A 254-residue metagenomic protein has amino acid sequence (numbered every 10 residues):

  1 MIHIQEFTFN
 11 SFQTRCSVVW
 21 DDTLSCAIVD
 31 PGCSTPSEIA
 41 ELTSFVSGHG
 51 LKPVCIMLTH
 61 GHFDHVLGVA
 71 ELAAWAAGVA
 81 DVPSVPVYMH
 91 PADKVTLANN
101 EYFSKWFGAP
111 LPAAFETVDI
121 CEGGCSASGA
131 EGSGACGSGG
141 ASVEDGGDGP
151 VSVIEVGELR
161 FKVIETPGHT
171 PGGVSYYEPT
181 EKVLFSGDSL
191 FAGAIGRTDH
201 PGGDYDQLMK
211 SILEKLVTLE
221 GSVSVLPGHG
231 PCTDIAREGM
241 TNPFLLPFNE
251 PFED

Functional and structural regions predicted by a protein language model:
M1-H49, S175-S186: Conserved beta-strand hairpin/beta-sheet module of binuclear metal-dependent hydrolase folds, prominently
F7, V19, G149-G157: Short acidic-hydrophobic surface loop/beta-edge motif
S11-Q13, D148, T170-P171: Short acidic/glycine-enriched loop/turn segments that link adjacent beta-strands
S17, V118, V151-S152, V174 (+1 more regions): Residue-level detector of beta-strand structural context in well-folded domains
A27-D30, I56-L58, V163-E165: Short catalytic-loop micro-motif centered on adjacent basic/acidic residues
C33-S34, F103-W106, G124-E144, E155 (+1 more regions): Metallo-beta-lactamase
S34-I39, T43-I154, M240-F248: Active-site HxH/HxHxD metal-binding segment of metal-dependent hydrolases
